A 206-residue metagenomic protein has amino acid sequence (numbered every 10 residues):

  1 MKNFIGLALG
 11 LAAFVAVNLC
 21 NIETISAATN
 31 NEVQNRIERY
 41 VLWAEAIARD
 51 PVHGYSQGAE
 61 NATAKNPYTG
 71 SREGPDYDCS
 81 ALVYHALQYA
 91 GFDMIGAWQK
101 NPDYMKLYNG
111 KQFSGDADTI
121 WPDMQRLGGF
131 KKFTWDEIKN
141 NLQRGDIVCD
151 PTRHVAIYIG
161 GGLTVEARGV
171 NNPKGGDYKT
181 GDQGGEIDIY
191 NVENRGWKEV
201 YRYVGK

Functional and structural regions predicted by a protein language model:
K2, N21, T29-N31, N66 (+3 more regions): Serine/threonine-rich low-complexity intrinsically disordered regions
K2-N61, N140, E193-K206: Intrinsically disordered, low-complexity, Pro/Ser/Thr/Asn/Gly/Ala-rich spacer/linker segments adjacent to signal
F4, L19-I22, N31, C79 (+8 more regions): Short linear motifs in intrinsically disordered/low-complexity regions
L9-V17, T63, H85, A90 (+2 more regions): Residues in flexible loops and secondary-structure boundaries
I25-P102, K106, T152, V165: N-terminal capping segments
E38, F92-T180: ...with weaker cross-activation on analogous glycine-rich loops/strands in unrelated enzymes
H53-Y77, I147-R195: Glycine-rich catalytic cores of cysteine/serine-nucleophile enzymes that process amide/ester linkages in cell-envelope
Y68-S80, Y84, Y89, D93-K131 (+1 more regions): N-terminal non-globular leader segments, chiefly Sec-dependent signal peptides
